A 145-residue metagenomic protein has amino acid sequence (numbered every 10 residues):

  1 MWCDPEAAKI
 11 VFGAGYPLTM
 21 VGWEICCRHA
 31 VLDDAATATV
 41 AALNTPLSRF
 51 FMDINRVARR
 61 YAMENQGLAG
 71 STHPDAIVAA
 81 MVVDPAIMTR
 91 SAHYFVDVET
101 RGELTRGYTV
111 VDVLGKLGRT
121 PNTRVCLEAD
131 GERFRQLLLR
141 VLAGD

Functional and structural regions predicted by a protein language model:
M1-G13: Active-site glycine-rich loop that binds ribose-phosphate moieties when present
W2, L18-D145: Conformational coupling and interaction surfaces
